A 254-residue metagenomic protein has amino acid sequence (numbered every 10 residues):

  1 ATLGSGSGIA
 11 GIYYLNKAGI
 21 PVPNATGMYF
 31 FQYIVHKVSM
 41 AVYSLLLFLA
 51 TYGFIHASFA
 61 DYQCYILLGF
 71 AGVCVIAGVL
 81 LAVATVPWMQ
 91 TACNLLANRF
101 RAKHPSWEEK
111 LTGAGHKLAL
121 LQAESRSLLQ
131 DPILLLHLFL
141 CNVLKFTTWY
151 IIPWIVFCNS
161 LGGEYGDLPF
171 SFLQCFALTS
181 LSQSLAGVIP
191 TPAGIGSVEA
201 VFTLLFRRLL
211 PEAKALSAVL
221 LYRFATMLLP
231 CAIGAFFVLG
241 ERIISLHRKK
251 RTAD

Functional and structural regions predicted by a protein language model:
A1-P105, T191, I195-D254: Transmembrane helix-loop-helix hairpins in multi-pass inner-membrane proteins
L3, L144-T148, I189: Residue-level hotspots within pore-lining transmembrane alpha-helices of multi-pass secondary transporters
Y29-H36, L138-N142, Q183: Residue-level signature of transmembrane alpha-helical cores of multipass secondary-active transporters and flippases
Y65-F70, L135-L140, F172-A177, V201: Hydrophobic alpha-helical transmembrane segments
C74-A84, T147-I151, Q183-G187: Transmembrane alpha-helical segments that form the membrane-embedded catalytic/substrate-channel core of multi-pass
K117-L129: A short amphipathic helical element positioned immediately N-terminal to and/or at the very start of a transmembrane
Q130-F170: Helix-loop-helix hairpins and the membrane-proximal interhelical loops of multi-pass alpha-helical transport proteins
T147-I155, F170-L185, V198: Hydrophobic alpha-helical segments embedded in the membrane of multi-pass proteins
